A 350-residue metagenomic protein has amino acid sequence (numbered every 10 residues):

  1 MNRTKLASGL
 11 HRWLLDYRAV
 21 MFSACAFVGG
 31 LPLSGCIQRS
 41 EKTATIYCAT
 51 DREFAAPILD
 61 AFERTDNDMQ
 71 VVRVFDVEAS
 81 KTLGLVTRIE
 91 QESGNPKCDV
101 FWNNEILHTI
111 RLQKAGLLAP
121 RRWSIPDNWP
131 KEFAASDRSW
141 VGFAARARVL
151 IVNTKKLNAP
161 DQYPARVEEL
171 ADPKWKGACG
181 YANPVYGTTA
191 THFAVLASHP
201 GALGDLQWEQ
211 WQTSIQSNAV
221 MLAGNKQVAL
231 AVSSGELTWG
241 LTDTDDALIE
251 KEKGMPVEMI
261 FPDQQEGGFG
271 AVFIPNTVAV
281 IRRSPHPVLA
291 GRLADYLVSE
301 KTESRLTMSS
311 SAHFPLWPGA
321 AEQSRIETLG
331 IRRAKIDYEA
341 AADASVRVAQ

Functional and structural regions predicted by a protein language model:
C36-I110: Early extracytoplasmic/lumenal segment of secretory-pathway proteins
E92-F101, W175-G177, S234-W239, P256: Alpha-to-beta junction loops
P96-F101, A119-L150, E168, A178-G180: A structural signal for short loop-to-beta-strand junctions that line the ligand-binding cleft of periplasmic/secreted
I106-L117, A135-Q162, A194-A197, F273-A279: Periplasmic solute-binding protein
L112-P120, S124, K131-R138, E250-D263: Ligand-binding "clamshell"
A159-K174: Flexible hinge/capping segments at coil-to-helix
P184, T188-T191, V195-P262: Ligand-binding pocket segment of bilobal, Venus flytrap-like solute-binding proteins
N276-E339: Mature extracytoplasmic/periplasmic domains
